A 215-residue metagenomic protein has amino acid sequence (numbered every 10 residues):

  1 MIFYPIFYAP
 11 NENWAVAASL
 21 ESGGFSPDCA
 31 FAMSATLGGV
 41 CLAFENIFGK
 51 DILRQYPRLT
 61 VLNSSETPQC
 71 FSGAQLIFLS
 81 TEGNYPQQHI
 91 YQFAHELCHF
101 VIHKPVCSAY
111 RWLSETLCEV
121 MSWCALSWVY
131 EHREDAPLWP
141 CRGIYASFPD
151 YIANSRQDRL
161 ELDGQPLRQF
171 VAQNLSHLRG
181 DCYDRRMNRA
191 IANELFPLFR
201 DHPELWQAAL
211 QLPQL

Functional and structural regions predicted by a protein language model:
M1-A9, D158-L215: Pan-zinc metallopeptidase signature
P10-N84: Auxiliary, metal-adjacent structural segments of Zn-dependent hydrolase domains
M33-T36, I90, Y110, S114 (+1 more regions): Hydrophobic (often cysteine-bearing) scaffold residues that line and stabilize catalytic clefts of nucleotide/cofactor
E45, G49, I102, S122-E131 (+1 more regions): Sec-exported extracytoplasmic/periplasmic mature domains
D51-L59, P105-R111, V129-P140, Q207-Q211: Surface-exposed patches in mature extracellular/periplasmic domains of secreted proteins
Q75-F93, K104-L113: Short pre-active-site segment immediately N-terminal to the catalytic Zn-binding motif
F93-P105, L117, M121: Active-site His/Glu-centered metal-binding helix of metallohydrolases
W112-D158: Post-HExxH zinc-binding segment in Zn-dependent metallohydrolases
